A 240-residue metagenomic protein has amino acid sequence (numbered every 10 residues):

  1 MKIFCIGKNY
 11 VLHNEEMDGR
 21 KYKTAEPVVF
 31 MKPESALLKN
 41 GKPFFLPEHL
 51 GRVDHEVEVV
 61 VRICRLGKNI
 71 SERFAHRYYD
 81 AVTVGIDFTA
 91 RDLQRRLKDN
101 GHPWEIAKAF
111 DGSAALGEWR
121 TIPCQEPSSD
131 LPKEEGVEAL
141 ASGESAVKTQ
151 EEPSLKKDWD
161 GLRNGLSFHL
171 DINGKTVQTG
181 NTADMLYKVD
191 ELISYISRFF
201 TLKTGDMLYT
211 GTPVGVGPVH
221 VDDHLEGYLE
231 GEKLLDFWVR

Functional and structural regions predicted by a protein language model:
M1-G85, R91-R96: Extended, compositionally biased flexible segments
N9, H13-T24, R91-D130, E151 (+1 more regions): Catalytic-pocket segment enriched in acidic/His residues
A139-A141, A146-T149: Ala/Thr-enriched low-complexity intrinsically disordered regions
